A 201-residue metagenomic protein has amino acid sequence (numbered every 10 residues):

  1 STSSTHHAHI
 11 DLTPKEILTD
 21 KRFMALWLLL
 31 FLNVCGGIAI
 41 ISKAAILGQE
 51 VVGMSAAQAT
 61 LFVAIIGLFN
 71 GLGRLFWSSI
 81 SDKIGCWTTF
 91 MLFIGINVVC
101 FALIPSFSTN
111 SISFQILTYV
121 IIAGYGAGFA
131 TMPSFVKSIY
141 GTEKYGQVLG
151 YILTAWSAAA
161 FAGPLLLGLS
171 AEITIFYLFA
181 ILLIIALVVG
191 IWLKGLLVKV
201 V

Functional and structural regions predicted by a protein language model:
K15-S78, P133: Extracytoplasmic gate region of multi-pass secondary transporters
F31, S113-A127: Hydrophobic core of transmembrane alpha-helices in multi-pass small-molecule transporters, especially MFS/SLC-type
G48-Q49, I80-S81, L166-E172: Interfacial helix-cap and linker-helix signal at transmembrane-aqueous boundaries of multi-pass secondary transporters
G67-L75, G126, S157-F161: Residue-level signature of mid-helix packing/kink "hotspots" within the transmembrane helices of 12-pass Major
D82-I94: Cytoplasmic membrane-interface "Motif A"-like loop-to-helix N-cap segments of 12-TM Major Facilitator Superfamily
I96-T109: C-terminal ends and interior cores of transmembrane alpha-helices in multi-pass membrane transporters/permeases
Y125, I139-A171: A late C-terminal transmembrane helix in Major Facilitator Superfamily
T174-K194: Symmetry-related core transmembrane helices of the 12-TM Major Facilitator Superfamily/SLC fold
